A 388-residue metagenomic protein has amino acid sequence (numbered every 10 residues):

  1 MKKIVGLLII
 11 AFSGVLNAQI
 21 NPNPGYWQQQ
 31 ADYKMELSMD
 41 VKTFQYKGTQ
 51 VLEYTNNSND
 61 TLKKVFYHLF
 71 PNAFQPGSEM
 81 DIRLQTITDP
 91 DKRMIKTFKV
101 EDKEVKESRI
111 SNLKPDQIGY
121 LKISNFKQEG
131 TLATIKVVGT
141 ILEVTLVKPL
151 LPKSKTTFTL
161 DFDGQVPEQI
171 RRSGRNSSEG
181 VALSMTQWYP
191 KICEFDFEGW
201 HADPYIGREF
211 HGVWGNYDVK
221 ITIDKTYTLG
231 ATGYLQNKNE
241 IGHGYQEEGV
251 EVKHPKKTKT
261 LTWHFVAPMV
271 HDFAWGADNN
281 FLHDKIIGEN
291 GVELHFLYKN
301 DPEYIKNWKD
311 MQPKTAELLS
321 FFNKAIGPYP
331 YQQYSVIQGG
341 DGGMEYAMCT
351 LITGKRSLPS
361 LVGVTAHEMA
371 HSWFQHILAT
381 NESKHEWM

Functional and structural regions predicted by a protein language model:
M1-P22: Bacterial Sec-dependent N-terminal signal peptides
A18-K47: N-terminal, polar/Ser/Thr-rich
Q50-L52, N56, L69, S154-E168 (+2 more regions): Short, hydrophobic/aromatic-enriched beta-strand segments in well-ordered soluble domains
E53-A73, D81-D89, F98-Q117, P204-E209 (+1 more regions): Surface-exposed beta-strand/loop patches in extracellular or lumenal glycoproteins
T55, T61, M94-T97, E101-G180 (+1 more regions): A surface-exposed beta-strand-loop module
G77-K92, D163-Y217: Glycine/proline-rich low-complexity spacer/linker segments in large multi-domain proteins
K191-G199, G207-M369: Hydrophobic helix-coil surface modules that form long, contiguous segments used for peptide/substrate interaction
S372-H385: Catalytic Zn2+-binding segment of zinc metalloproteases
